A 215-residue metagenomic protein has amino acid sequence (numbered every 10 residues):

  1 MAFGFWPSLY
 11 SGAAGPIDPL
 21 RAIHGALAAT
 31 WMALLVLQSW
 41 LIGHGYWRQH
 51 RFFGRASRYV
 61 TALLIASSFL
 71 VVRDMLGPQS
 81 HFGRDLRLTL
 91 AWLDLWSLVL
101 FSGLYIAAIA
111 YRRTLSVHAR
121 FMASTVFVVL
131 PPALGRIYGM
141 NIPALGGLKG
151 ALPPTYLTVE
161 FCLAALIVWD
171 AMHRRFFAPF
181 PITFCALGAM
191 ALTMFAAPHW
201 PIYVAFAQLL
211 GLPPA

Functional and structural regions predicted by a protein language model:
M1-A215: Alpha-helical membrane insertion/targeting regions
